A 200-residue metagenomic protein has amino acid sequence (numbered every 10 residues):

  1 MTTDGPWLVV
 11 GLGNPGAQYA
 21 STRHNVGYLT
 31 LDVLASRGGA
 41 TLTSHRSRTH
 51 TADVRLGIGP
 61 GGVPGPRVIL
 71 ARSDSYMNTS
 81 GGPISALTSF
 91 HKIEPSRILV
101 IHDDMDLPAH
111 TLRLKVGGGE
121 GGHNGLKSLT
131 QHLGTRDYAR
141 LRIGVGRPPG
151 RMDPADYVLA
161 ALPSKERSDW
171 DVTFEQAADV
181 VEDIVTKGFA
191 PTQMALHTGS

Functional and structural regions predicted by a protein language model:
M1-G117, K127-L141, P148-D153, A160 (+1 more regions): Nucleotide and nucleotide-moiety/phosphate-recognizing core
